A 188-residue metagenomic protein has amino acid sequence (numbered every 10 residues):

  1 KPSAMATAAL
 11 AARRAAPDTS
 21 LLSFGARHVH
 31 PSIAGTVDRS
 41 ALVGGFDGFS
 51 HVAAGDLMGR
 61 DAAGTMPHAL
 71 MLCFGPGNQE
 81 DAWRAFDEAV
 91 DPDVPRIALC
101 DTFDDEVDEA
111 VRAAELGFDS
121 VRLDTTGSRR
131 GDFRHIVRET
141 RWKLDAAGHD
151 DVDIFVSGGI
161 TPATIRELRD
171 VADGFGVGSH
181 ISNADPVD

Functional and structural regions predicted by a protein language model:
K1-A147, P162-E167: Buried, small/hydrophobic-residue-enriched core segments of structured protein domains
L22, D61, F155, D173-F175: Generic detector of intrinsically disordered, low-complexity, polar/charged segments
F24, T65, S157, V177-G178: Generic beta-sheet signal
S120-R130, D170-D188: Glycine-rich phosphate-binding active-site loops on the catalytic face of alpha/beta enzymes
A146-A163, G176, S182: Hydrophobic alpha-helical bundle architecture
